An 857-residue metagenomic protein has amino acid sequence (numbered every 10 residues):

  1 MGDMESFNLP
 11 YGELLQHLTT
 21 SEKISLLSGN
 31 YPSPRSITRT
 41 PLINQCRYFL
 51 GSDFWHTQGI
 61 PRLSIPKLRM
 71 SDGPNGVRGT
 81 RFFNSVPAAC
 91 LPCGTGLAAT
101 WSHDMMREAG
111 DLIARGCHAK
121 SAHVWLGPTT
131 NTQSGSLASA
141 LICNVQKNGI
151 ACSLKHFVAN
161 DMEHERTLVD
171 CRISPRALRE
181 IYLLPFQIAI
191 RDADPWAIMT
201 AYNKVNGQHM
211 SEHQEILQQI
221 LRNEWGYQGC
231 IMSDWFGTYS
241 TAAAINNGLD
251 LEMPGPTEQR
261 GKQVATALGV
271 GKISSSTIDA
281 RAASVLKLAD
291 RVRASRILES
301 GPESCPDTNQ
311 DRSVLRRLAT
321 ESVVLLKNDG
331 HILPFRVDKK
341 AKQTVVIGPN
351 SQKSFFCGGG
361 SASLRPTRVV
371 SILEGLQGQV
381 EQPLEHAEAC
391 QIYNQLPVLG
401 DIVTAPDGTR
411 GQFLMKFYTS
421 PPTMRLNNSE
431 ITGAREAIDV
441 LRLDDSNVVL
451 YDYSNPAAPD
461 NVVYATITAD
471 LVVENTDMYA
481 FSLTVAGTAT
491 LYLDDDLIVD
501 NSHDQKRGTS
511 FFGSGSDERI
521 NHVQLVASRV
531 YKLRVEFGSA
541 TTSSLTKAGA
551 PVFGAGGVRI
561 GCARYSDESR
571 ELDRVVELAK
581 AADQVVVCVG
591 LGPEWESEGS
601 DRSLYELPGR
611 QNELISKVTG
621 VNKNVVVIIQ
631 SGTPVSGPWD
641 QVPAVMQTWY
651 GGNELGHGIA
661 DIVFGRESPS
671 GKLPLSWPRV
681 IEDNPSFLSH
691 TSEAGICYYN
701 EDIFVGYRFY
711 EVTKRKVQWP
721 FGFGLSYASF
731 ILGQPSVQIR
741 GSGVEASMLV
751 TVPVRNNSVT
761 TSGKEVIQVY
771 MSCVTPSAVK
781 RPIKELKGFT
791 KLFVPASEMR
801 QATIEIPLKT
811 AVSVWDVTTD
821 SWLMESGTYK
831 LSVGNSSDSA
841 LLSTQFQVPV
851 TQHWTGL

Functional and structural regions predicted by a protein language model:
M1-D816, S821-D838, W854-L857: Glycoside hydrolase catalytic-domain context in secreted enzymes
Q845-H853: Short beta-strand edge segments in extracellular beta-sheet folds
